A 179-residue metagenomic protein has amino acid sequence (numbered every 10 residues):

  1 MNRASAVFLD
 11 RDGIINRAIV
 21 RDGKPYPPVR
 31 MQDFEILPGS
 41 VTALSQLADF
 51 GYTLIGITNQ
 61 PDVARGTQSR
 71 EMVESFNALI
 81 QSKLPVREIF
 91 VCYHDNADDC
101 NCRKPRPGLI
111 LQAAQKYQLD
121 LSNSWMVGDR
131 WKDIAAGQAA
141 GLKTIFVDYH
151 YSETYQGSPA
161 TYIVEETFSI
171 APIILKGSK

Functional and structural regions predicted by a protein language model:
M1-I55: Active-site neighborhood of HAD-like aspartate-dependent phosphohydrolases
N2-R3, E71-E88, A97-M126, R130-K179: Asp-based, Mg2+/Mn2+-dependent phosphohydrolase catalytic module
D12, P61, R106: Anionic group-transfer/hydrolysis microenvironments
N16-A18, G23, R65, A135 (+2 more regions): Conserved protein kinase catalytic core
R17-I19, Y93, D148: Residue-level signal for short segments within beta-strands and strand-turn junctions of well-structured beta-sheet
K24-P27, V63-G66, N96-C100, E153-Q156: A short acidic, helix-capping loop that chelates divalent metal ions and anchors anionic groups
V29-L37, G66-R70, R103, A160: Flexible, glycine- and charge-enriched loops at secondary-structure boundaries
S40-V73, N77, V86-D98, G137: Substrate-recognition element of Asp-dependent hydrolases with the DxDx(T/V) motif
